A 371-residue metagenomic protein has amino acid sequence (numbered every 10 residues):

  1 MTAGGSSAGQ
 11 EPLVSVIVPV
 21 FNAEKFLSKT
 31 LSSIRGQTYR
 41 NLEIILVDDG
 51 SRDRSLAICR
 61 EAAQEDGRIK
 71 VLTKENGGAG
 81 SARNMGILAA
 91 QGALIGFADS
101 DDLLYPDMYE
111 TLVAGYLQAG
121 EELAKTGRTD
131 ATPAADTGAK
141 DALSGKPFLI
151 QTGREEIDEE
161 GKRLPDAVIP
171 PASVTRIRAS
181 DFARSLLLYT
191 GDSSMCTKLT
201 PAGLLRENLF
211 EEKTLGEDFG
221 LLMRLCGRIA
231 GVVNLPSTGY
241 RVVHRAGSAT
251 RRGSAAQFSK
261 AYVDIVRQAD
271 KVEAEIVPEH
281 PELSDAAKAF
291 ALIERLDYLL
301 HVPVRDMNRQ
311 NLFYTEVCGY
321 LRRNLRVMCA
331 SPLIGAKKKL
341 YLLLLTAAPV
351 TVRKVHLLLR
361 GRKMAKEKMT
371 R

Functional and structural regions predicted by a protein language model:
T2, T137, V304-R371: Membrane-interface aromatic/basic loop that binds lipid-linked glycans or pyrophosphate carriers, typified by
P12-S15, S33, E43, G220: Cell-envelope/extracellular polymer assembly enzymes that use nucleotide-activated donors
N22-G36: Short, well-formed alpha-helical segments that are part of the catalytic scaffolds of diverse glycosyltransferases
S33, R40, D48-A57, D99: A conserved acidic beta->alpha catalytic loop
K74-A90, T111: Glycine-rich, basic loop-to-helix element that forms the pyrophosphate-binding segment of sugar-nucleotide handling
A79, L103-V233, Y240-S259: Donor-binding/catalytic cores of nucleotide-activated saccharide and glycerol-phosphate transferases/polymerases
I95: Short aromatic/hydrophobic "clamp" motif used to bind/position activated sugar donors
G239-A246, R252-L283, E294-L325: Catalytic core of nucleotide-sugar-dependent glycosyltransferases
